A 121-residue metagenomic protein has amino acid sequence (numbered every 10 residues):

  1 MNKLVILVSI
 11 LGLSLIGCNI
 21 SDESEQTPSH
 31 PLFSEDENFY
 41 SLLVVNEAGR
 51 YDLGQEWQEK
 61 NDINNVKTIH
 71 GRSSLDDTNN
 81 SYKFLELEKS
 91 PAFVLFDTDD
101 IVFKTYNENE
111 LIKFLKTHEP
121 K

Functional and structural regions predicted by a protein language model:
M1-L4: Positively charged n-region of N-terminal signal peptides that target proteins for export
S14-G17: C-terminal motif of bacterial Sec signal peptides marking the signal peptidase cleavage site
N19-P31: Bacterial Sec signal peptide processing site at the extreme N-terminus
P28-N65: Local sequence-structure signature of Cys/Sec-based thiol-disulfide redox active-site neighborhoods
E35-D36, E86-E88: Extracellular/periplasmic catalytic domains that process cell-envelope and extracellular macromolecules
S73-S81: N-terminal post-signal-peptidase region of extra-cytosolic proteins
P91-F103: A short, hydrophobic beta-strand/beta-hairpin element that forms part of a small beta-sheet core
I101-K121: C-terminal partner/receptor-binding element of secreted or periplasmic proteins
